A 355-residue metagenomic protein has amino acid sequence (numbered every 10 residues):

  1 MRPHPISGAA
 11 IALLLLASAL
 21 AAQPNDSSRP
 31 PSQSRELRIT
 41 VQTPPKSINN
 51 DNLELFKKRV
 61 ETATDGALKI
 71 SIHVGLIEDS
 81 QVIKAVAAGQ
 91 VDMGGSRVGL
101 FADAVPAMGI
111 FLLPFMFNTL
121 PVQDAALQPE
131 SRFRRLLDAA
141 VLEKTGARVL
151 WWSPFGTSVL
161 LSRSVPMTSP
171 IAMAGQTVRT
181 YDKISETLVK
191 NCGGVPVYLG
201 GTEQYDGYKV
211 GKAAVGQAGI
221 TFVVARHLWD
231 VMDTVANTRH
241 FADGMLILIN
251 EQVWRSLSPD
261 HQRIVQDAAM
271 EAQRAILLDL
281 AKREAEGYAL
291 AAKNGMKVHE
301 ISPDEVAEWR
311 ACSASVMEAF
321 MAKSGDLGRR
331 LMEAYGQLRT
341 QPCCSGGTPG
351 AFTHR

Functional and structural regions predicted by a protein language model:
M1-P5: Positively charged n-region of N-terminal signal peptides that target proteins for export
G8-A19: Bacterial N-terminal signal peptides
I11, Q23-D124, L137-R355: N-terminal secretory/targeting leader peptides
A126-Q128: Ser/Thr/Gly-rich flexible loops in soluble cytosolic domains mediating phosphotransfer, phosphorylation
S131-F133: Core domains of carbohydrate- and sulfate-ester-processing enzymes
